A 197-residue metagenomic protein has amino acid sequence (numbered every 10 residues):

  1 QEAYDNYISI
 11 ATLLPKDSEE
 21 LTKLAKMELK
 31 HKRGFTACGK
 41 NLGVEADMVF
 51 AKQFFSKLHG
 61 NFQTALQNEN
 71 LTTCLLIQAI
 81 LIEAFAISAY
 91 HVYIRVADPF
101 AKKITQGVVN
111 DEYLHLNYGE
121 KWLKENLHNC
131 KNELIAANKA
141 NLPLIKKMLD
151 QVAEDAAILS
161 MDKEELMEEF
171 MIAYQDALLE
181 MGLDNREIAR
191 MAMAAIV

Functional and structural regions predicted by a protein language model:
Q1-V197: Non-heme di-metal
